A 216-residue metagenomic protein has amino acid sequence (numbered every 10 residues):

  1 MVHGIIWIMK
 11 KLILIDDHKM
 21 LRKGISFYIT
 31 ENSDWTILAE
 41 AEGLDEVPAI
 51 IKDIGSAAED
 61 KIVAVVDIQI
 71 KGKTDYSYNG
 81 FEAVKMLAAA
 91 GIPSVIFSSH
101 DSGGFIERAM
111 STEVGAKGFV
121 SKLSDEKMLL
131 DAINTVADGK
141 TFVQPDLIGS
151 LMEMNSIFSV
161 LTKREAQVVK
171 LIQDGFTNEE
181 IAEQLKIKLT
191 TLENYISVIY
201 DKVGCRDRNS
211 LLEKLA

Functional and structural regions predicted by a protein language model:
K10-L21, I25-I29: Conserved acidic segment of CheY-like receiver
E40-V63, G72: Acidic, metal-coordinating helix/loop segments flanking the phosphotransfer/catalytic sites of two-component signaling
K61-K85: Conserved phosphotransfer microenvironments
K85-L87, G91-D101: A short, hydrophobic beta-strand element within the central beta-sheet of small alpha/beta folds
I106-V160: Short, flexible helix-to-coil linker/hinge segments that flank and couple to helix-turn-helix
A132, Y195-V198: Residues within the DNA-recognition helix of helix-turn-helix
P145, M152-T191, S197: Helix-turn-helix DNA-binding segment
E183, S197-A216: Basic, Lys/Arg-enriched C-terminal extension of HTH/homeodomain DNA-binding domains
